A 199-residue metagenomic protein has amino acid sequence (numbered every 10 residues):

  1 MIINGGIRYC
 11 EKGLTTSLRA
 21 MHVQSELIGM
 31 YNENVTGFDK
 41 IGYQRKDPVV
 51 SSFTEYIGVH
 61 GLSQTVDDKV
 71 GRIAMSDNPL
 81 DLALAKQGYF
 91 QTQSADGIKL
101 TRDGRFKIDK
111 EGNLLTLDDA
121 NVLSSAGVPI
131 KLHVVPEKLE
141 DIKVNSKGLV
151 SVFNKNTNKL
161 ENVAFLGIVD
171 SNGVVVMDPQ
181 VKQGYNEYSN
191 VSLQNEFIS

Functional and structural regions predicted by a protein language model:
M1-S199: Amphipathic alpha-helical polymerization modules
